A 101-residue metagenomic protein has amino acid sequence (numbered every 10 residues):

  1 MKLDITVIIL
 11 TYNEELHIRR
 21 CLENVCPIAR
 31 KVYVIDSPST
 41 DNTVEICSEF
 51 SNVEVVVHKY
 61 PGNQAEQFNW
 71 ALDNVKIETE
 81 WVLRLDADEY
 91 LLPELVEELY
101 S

Functional and structural regions predicted by a protein language model:
D4-T6, K31: Cell-envelope/extracellular polymer assembly enzymes that use nucleotide-activated donors
I9-I28: Short, well-formed alpha-helical segments that are part of the catalytic scaffolds of diverse glycosyltransferases
R19, D41-E49, E94: Acidic helix N-cap motif at the loop->helix transition within catalytic regions of sugar-transfer enzymes
N24, D36-E45, Y60, D86: A conserved acidic beta->alpha catalytic loop
N42, A87-Y100: Acidic donor-binding/catalytic loop of UDP-sugar-dependent glycosyltransferases, especially processive GT2
E45-N74: Conserved donor nucleotide-binding strand/loop of the catalytic core
A71, T79-Y90: Short beta-strand-to-loop acidic/aromatic patch adjacent to the donor-nucleotide binding site
